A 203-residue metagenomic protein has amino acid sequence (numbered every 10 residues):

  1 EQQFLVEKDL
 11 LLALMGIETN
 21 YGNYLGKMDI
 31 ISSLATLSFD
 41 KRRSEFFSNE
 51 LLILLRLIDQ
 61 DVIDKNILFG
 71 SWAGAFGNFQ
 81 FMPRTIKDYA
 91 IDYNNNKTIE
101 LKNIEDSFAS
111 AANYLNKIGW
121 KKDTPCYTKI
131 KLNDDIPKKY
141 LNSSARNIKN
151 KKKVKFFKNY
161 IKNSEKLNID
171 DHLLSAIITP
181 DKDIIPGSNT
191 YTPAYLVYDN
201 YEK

Functional and structural regions predicted by a protein language model:
E1-N189, L196-K203: Catalytic glycan-binding domains that act on GlcNAc-containing polysaccharides
